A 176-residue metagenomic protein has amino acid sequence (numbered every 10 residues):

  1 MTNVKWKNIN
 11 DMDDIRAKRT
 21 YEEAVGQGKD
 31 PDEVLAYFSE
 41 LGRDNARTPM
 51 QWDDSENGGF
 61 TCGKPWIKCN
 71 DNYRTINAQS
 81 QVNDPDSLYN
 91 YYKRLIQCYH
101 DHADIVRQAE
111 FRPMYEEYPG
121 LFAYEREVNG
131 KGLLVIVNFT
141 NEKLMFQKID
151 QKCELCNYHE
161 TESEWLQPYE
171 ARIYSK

Functional and structural regions predicted by a protein language model:
M1-L133, N141-L144: Loop/helix patches that line or flank the sugar-binding groove of alpha-linked glycan CAZymes
N57-G58, E160-E164: A short acidic, often aromatic-flanked loop/helix-cap motif at beta-alpha or helix-coil junctions that lines enzyme
V128-N129, I149-D150, Q167: Flexible, charged surface loops at secondary-structure boundaries
I136: Short hydrophobic beta-strand that contains or immediately precedes a catalytic carboxylate
F139-T140, Y174: Short, amphipathic C-terminal "tail helix"
E142-H159: Beta-strand-rich binding/interaction modules
E162-K176: C-terminal beta-strand-rich structural cap/linker in extracellular carbohydrate-active enzymes
